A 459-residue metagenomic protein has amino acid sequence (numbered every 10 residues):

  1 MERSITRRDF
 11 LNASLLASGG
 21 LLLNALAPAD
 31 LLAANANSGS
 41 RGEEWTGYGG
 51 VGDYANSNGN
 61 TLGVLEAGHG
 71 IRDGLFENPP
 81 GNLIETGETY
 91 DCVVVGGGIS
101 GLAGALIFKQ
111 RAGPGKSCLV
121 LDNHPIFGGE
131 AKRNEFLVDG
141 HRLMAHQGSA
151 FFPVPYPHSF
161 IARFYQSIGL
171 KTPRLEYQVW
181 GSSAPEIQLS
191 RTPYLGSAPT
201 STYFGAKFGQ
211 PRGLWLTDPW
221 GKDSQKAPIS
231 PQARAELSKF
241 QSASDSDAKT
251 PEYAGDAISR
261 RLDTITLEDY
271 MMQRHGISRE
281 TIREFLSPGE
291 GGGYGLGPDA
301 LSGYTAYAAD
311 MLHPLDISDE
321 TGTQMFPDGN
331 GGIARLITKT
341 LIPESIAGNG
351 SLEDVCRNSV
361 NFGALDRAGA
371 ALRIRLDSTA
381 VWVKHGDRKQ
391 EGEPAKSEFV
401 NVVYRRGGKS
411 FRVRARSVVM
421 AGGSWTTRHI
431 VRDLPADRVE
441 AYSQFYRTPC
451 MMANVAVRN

Functional and structural regions predicted by a protein language model:
E2-C92, Q110-G115: Extreme N-terminal leader/targeting segments of oxidoreductases
E44-G52, G128-S159, G297, G303-D316: Glycine-rich active-site loop/strand segments that organize a redox cofactor
G96-G98: Glycine-rich Rossmann-fold phosphate-binding loop(s) that bind the pyrophosphate of adenine dinucleotide cofactors
G101: N-terminal Rossmann-fold NAD(P) dinucleotide-binding loop
K109-N134: Glycine-rich FAD pyrophosphate-binding loop
R133-N134, I337, V403-N459: Glycine-rich loop(s) and the adjacent beta-strand/alpha-helix scaffold that form part
S167-D310: Rossmann-like flavin
S242-S378, G386-S397: Active-site/ligand-binding neighborhood in enzyme catalytic cores
